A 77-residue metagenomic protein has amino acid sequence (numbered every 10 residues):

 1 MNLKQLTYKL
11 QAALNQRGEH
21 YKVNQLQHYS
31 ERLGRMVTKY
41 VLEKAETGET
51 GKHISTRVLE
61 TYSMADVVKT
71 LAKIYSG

Functional and structural regions predicted by a protein language model:
M1-N2, K73-G77: Short intrinsically disordered terminal tails
M1-N24: Negatively charged, low-complexity tracts enriched in Asp/Glu with abundant Ser/Thr
L3, S55-T56, L71: Intrinsically disordered, low-complexity regions
H20-D66: Acidic, low-complexity, intrinsically disordered interaction modules
D66, T70-K73: Generic alpha-helical secondary-structure signal
